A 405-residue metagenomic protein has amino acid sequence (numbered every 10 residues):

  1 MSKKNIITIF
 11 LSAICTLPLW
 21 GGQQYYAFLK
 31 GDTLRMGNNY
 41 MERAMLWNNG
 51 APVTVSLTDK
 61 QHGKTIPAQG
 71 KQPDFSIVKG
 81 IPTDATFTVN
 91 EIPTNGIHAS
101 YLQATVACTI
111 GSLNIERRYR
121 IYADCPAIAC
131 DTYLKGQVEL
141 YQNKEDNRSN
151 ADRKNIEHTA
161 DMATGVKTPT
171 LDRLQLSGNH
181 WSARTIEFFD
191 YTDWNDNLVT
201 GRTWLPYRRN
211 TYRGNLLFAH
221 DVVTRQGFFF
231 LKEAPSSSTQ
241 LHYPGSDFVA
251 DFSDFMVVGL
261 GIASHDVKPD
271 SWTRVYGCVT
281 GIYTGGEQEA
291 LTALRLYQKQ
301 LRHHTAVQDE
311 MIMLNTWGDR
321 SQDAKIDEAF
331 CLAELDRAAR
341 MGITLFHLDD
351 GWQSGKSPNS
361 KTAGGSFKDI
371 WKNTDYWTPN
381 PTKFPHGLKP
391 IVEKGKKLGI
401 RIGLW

Functional and structural regions predicted by a protein language model:
M1, Y133-N143, S354-T362: Short regulatory "switch" loops immediately downstream of catalytic or recognition motifs within protein catalytic
M1-Q24: Bacterial Sec-dependent N-terminal signal peptides
S2-K4, T94, L231, E393: Generic cytosolic/nucleocytoplasmic N-terminal low-complexity/intrinsically disordered segments
L17, H265, D270-S271, K396-W405: Short, intrinsically disordered, charge-balanced linker/junction segments flanking boundaries in proteins
Q23-L296: N-terminal accessory beta-strand-rich subdomains and adjacent acidic, glycine-rich linkers that precede catalytic cores
Y26, L301-V307: Short boundary motifs at domain starts and secondary-structure transition points
T292-L301, P385-L388: Alpha-helical scaffolding within the catalytic cores of extracellular/periplasmic polymer-degrading hydrolases
V307-W405: Aromatic-lined carbohydrate-binding/catalytic grooves of carbohydrate-active enzymes
